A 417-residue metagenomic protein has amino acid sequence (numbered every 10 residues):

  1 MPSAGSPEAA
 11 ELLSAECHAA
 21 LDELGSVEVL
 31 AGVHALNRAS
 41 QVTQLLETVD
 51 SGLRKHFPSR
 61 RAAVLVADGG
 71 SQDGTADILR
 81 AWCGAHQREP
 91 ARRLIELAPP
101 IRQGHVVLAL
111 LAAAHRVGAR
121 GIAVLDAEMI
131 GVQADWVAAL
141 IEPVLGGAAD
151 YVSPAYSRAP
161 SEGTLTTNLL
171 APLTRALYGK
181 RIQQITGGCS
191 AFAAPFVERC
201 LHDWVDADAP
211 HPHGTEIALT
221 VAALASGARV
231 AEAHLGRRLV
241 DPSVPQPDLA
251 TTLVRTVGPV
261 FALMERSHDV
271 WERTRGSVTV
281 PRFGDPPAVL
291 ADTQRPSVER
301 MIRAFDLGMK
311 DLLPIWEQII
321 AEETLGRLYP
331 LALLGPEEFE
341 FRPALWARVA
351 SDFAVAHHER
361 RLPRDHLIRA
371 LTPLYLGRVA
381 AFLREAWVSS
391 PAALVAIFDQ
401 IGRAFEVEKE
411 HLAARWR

Functional and structural regions predicted by a protein language model:
M1-S51, E410, A414-R417: N-proximal low-complexity "stem/linker" segments adjacent to membrane-targeting elements
E28-L30, A63, A218: Cell-envelope/extracellular polymer assembly enzymes that use nucleotide-activated donors
D68-D77: A conserved acidic beta->alpha catalytic loop
H105-G121: Active-site nucleotide-sugar/metal-binding loop of Leloir-type enzymes
A119-I130: Short beta-strand-to-loop acidic/aromatic patch adjacent to the donor-nucleotide binding site
V132-A155: Conserved donor-nucleotide/metal-binding helix-loop-beta segment in metal-dependent transferases, i.e., the alpha-helix
E162-A262: Conserved catalytic loops of nucleotide-sugar-dependent glycosyltransferases that act on lipid-linked
V257-R417: Terminal low-complexity segments of carbohydrate-biosynthetic enzymes
